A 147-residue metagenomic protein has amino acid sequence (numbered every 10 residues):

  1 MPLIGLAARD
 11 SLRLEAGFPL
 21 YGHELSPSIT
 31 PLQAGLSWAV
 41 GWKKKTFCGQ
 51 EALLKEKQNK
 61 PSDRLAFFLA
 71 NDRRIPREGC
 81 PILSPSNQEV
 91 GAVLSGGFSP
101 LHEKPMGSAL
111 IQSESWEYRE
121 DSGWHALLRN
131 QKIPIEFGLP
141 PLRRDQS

Functional and structural regions predicted by a protein language model:
M1-S147: Conserved, structured C-terminal
